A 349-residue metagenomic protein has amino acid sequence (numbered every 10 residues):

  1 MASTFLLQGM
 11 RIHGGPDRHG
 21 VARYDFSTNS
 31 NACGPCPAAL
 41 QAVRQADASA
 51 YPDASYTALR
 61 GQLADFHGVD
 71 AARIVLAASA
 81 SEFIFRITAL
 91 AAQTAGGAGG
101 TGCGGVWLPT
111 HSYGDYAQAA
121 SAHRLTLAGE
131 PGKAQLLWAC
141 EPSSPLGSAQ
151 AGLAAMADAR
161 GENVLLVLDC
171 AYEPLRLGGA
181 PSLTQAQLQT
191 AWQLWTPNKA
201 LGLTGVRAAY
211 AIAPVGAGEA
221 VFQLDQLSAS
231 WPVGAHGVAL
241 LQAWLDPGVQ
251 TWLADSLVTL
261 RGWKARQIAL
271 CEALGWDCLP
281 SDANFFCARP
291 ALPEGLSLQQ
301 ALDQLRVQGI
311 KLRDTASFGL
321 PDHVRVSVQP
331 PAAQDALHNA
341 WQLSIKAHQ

Functional and structural regions predicted by a protein language model:
M1-A54: N-terminal "arm"/small-domain region of PLP-dependent enzymes with the aminotransferase-like
C36, A54, A191-E272, L279: PLP-dependent aminotransferase class I/II
T57, L63, A71-G104, Y116 (+1 more regions): Conserved beta-loop-alpha segment that forms the PLP phosphate-binding cup at the N-terminus of a helix
A78-S81, W107-L125: Substrate-binding/gating loop at the entrance of the active-site cleft, primarily in PLP-dependent aminotransferase-like
S121-G178: Active-site phosphate-binding strand-loop segment of PLP-dependent enzymes
L260-R261, C271-Q308, V324: Conserved PLP-binding catalytic core of the aspartate aminotransferase-like
V307-Q308, F318-Q349: PLP-dependent enzyme catalytic core of the Aspartate aminotransferase-like
